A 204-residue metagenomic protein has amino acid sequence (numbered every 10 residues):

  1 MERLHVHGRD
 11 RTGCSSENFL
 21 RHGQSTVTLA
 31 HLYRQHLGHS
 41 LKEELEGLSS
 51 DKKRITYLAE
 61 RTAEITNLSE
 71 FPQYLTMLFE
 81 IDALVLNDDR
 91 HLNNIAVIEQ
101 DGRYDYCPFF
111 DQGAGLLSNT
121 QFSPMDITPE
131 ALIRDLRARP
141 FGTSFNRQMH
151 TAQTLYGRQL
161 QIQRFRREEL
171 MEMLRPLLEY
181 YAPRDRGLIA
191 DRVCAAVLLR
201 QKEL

Functional and structural regions predicted by a protein language model:
M1-K42: Conserved ATP-binding subdomain of kinase catalytic cores across diverse folds
T12, T26-T28, T56, T62 (+7 more regions): Residue-identity detector for threonine
S15-S16, S25, S40, S49-S50 (+4 more regions): Generic serine detector
F19, K42-E44, E60-A63, R175-Y181: Charged, low-complexity surface segments at secondary-structure and domain boundaries
T26, G38, L48-I55, R167 (+3 more regions): Alpha-helix initiation and N-capping motif
L32-A63: Hydrophobic alpha-helical segments and helix pairs
K52-Q121: Conserved kinase catalytic-core segment
E99-L204: C-terminal catalytic region of ATP-dependent kinase domains
